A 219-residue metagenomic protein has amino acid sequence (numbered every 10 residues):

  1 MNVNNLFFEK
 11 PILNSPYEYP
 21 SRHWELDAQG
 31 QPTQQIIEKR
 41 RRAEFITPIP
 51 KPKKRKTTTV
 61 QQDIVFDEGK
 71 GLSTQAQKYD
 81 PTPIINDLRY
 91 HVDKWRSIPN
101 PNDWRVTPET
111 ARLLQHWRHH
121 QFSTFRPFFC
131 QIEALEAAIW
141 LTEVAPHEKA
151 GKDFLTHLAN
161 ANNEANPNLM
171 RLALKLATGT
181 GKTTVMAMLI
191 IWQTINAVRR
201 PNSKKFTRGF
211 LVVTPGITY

Functional and structural regions predicted by a protein language model:
M1-T124: N-terminal accessory nucleic-acid engagement/regulatory domains that precede and modulate ATP-driven motor cores
S97-K175: Conserved pre-motif I regulatory segment
F129-E136, T184, M188, I217-T218: A structural signal for well-ordered alpha-helical segments within the folded catalytic domains of diverse enzymes
A137-I139, T184-K204: Walker A/P-loop NTP-binding motif
N166-L169, P201-T207: Short helix-terminating capping/connector loops at secondary-structure junctions
K175-A177, V213: Generic beta-strand/beta-sheet core signal
T180-G181: ATP-binding Walker
V185, K204-Y219: Conserved Walker A/P-loop ATP-binding site and its immediately adjacent core in helicase/helicase-like ATPase domains
